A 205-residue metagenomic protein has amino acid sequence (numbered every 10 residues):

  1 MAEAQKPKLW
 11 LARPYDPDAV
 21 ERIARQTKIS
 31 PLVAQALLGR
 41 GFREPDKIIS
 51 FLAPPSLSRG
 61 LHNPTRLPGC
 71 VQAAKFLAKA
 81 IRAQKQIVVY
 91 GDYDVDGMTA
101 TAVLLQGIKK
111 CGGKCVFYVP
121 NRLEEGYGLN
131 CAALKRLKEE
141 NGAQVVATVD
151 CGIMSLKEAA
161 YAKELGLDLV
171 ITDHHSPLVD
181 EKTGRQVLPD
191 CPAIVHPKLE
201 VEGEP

Functional and structural regions predicted by a protein language model:
M1-P205: Replace "Mg2+/Mn2+-dependent" with "divalent metal-dependent
